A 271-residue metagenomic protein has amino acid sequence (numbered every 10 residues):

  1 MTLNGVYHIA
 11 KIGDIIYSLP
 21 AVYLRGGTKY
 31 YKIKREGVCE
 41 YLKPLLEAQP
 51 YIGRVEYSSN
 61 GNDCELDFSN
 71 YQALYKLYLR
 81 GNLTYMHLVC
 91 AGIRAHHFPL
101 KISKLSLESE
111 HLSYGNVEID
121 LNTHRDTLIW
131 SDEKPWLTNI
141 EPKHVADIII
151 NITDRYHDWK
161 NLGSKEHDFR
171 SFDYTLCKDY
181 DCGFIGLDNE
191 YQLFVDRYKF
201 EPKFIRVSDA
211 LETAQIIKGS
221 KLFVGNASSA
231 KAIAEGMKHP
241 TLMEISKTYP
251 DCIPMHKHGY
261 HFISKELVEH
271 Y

Functional and structural regions predicted by a protein language model:
M1-Y271: Catalytic machinery of carbohydrate-active enzymes, primarily nucleotide-sugar-dependent glycosyltransferases
